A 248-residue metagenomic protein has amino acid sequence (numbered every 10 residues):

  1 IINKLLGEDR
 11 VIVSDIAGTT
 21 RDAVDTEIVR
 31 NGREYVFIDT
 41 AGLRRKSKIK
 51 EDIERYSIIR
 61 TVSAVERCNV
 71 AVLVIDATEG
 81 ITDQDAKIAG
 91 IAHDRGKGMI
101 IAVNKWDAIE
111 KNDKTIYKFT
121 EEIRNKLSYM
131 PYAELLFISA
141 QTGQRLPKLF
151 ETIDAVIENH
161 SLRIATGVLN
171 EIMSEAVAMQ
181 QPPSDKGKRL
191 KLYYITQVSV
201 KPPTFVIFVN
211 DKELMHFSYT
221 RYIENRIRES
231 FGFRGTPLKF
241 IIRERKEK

Functional and structural regions predicted by a protein language model:
I2-I38, K46-I59, R67-V74, G80-K248: C-terminal-of-GTPase-core extension/linker across diverse P-loop GTPases
